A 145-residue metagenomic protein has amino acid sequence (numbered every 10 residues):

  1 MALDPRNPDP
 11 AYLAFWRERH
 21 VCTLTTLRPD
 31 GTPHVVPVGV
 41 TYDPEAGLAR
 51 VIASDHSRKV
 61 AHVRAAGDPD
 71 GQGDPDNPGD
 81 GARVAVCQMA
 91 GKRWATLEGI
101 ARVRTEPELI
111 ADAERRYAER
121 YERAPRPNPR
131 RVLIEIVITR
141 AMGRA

Functional and structural regions predicted by a protein language model:
M1-N7, G91-A145: Charged, gly/pro-rich active-site loop segments
M1-T23: Short, basic/aromatic recognition patches
Y12, H20, G47, R93 (+1 more regions): A generic secondary-structure signal marking the coil-to-beta-strand transition
L13-A14, P75, C87, A124-R126: Short secondary-structure boundary/capping segments
F15-W16, H62-V63, Y117, I136: A generic structural signal for nonpolar/aromatic side chains embedded in well-ordered alpha-helices
R19-D55, V63, R83-C87, L97: Short beta-strand segments
A66-G81: Intrinsically disordered, low-complexity terminal tails and inter-domain linkers enriched for S/T/G/P/D/E
